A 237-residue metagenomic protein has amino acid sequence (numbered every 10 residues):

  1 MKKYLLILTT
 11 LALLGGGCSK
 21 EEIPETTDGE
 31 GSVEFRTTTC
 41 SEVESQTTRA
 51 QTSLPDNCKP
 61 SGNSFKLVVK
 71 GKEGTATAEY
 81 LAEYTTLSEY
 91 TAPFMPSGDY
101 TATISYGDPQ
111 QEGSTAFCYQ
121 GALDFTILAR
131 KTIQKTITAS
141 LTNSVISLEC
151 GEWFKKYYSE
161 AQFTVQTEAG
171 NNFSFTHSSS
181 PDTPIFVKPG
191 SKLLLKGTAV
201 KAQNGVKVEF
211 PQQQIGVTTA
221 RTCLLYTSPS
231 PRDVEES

Functional and structural regions predicted by a protein language model:
Y4-L5, E22: Residue-level detector of intrinsically disordered/flexible regions characterized by low predicted structural confidence
L5-A12: Sec-dependent N-terminal signal peptides
L13, F35, V208-F210, C223-Y226: Extended hydrophobic/Leu-rich segments
G15-G17: C-terminal motif of bacterial Sec signal peptides marking the signal peptidase cleavage site
S19-F65, E112-A169, S179-I185, P189-G190 (+2 more regions): Primarily secretory-pathway and cell-envelope proteins
P55-Q111, S159-R221: Tryptophan-paired
Y226-P229, D233-E236: Single conserved hydrophobic/aromatic residue that forms the stacking wall/gate of nucleotide- or nucleobase-binding
